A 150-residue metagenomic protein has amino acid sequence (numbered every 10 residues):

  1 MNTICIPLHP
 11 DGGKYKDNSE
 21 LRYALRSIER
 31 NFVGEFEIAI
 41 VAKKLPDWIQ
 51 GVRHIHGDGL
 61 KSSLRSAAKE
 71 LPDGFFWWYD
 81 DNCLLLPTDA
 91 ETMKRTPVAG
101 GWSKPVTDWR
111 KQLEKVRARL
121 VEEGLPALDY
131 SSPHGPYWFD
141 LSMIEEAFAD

Functional and structural regions predicted by a protein language model:
M1-H56: N-terminal anchoring/stem segment of glycosyltransferases
N2-I4, G74, D150: A generic secondary-structure signal marking the coil-to-beta-strand transition
G12-K14, P46-Q50, C83-T88, T92-K94 (+4 more regions): Short catalytic/ligand-binding loop motif for oxyanion handling, primarily in non-cytosolic enzymes, centered on
H56-L64: Buried hydrophobic core signal strongest for RNase H-like alpha/beta domains in large, well-folded nucleic-acid enzymes
S63-G74: Active-site nucleotide-sugar/metal-binding loop of Leloir-type enzymes
D73-L85: Short beta-strand-to-loop acidic/aromatic patch adjacent to the donor-nucleotide binding site
L85-R117: Conserved donor-nucleotide/metal-binding helix-loop-beta segment in metal-dependent transferases, i.e., the alpha-helix
K104-D150: Catalytic core and acceptor-binding pocket of nucleotide-sugar-dependent glycosyltransferases
